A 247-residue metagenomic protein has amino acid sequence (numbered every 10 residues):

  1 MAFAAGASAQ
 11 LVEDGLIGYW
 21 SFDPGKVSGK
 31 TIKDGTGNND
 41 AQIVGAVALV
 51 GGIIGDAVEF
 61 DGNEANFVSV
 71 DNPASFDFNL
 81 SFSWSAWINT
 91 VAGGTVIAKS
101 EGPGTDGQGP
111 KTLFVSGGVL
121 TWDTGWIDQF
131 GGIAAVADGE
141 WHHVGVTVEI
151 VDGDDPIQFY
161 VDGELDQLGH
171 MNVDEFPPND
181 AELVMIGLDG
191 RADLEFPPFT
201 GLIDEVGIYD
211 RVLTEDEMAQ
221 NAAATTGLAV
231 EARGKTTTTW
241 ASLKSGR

Functional and structural regions predicted by a protein language model:
M1-E64, A219-R247: Extracytoplasmic low-complexity segments
E13-I17, P24-I32, T36-N38, N63-T121 (+4 more regions): Extracellular glycan-recognition modules
D71-A74, G131-A135, V173: Beta-strand-rich interaction surfaces with strong enrichment in secreted/lumenal proteins
L113, L120, G169-L202: Flexible glycan-contacting loops in extracellular carbohydrate-active proteins
L120-H143: Short, aromatic/His-centered strand-loop micro-motif at the edge of beta-sheets
D155, Y160-L168: Short strand-turn-strand beta-turns centered on an Asx-Gly dipeptide
